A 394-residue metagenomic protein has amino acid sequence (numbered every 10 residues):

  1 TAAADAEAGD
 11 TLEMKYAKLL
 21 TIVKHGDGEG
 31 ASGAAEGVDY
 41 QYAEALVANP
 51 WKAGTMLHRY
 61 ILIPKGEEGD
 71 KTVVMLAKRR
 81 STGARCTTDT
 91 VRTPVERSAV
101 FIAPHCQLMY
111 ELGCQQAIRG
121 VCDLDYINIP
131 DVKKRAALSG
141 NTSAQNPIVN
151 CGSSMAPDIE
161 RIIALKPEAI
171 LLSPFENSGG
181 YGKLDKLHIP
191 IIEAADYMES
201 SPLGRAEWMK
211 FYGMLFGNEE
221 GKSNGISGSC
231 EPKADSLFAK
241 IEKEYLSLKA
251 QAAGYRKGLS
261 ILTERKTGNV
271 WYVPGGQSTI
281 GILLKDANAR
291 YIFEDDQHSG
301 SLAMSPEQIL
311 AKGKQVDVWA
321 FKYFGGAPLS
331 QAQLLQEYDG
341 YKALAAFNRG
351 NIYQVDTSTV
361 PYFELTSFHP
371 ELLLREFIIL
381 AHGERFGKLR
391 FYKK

Functional and structural regions predicted by a protein language model:
T1-K394: N-terminal ligand-binding lobe of clamshell/alpha-beta domains
